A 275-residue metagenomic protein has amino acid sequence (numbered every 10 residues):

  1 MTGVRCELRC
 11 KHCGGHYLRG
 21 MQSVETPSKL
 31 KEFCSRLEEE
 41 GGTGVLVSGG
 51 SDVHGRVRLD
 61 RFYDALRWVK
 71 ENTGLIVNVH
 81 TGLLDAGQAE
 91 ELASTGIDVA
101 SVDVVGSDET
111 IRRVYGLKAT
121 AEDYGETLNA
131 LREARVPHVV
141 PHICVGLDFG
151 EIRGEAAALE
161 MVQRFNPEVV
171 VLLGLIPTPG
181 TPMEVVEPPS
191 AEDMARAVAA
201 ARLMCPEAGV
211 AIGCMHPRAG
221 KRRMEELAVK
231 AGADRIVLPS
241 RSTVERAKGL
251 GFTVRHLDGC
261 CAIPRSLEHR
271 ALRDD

Functional and structural regions predicted by a protein language model:
M1-S28: Canonical Radical SAM [4Fe-4S] cluster-binding loop centered on the CxxxCxxC motif and its immediate flanking residues
R5, G14, G41, G96 (+3 more regions): Conserved functional loop/turn residues at catalytic and ligand-binding sites
C6, C10-C13, C34, C214 (+1 more regions): Disulfide-bonded cysteines in secreted/extracellular proteins and peptides
C10, V47, V102, A201 (+1 more regions): Conserved, mostly hydrophobic/aromatic
L18-E32, L84, R153-A157: Glycine-rich anion/phosphate-binding loops
K31, A156, E160-D275: Auxiliary Fe-S-binding modules of radical SAM enzymes
E32-S51: Short Fe-S-cluster ligation motifs
H54-A208: Conserved AdoMet/S-adenosylmethionine-binding subsite of the radical SAM
